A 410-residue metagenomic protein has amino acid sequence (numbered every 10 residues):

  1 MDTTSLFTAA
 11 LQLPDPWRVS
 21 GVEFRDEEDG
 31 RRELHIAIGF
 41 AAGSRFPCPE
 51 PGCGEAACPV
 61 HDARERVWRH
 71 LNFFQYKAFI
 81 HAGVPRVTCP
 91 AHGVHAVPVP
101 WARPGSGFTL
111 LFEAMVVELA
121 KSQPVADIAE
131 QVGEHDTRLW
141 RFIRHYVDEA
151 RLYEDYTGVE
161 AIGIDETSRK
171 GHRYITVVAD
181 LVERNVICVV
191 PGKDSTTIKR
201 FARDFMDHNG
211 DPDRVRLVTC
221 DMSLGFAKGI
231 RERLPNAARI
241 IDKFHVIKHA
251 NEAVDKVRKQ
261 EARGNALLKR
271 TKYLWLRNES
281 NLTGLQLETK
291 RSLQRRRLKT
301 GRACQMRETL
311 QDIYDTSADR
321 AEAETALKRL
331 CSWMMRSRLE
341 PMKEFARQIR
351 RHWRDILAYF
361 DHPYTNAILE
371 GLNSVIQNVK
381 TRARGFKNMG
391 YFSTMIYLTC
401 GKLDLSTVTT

Functional and structural regions predicted by a protein language model:
M1-V94: Short, conserved DNA-binding cores of transcription-related domains
I36, C48-C53, C89, V116 (+10 more regions): Mobile genetic element proteins and their domesticated derivatives, centered on retroelements and DNA transposons
R45, C58, G171-H172, L181-R184 (+6 more regions): Acidic/histidine-rich catalytic cores and adjacent linkers of DNA breakage/strand-transfer/modification proteins
G52-R173, D213, K228, I356-L357: Short, positively charged, Gly/Tyr-enriched micro-motifs that form contact patches at catalytic or ligand/partner
P100-G107, V182-T196: Glycine-rich phosphate-binding "P-loop"
H135, Y146-A150, M222, V257 (+1 more regions): The DNA-recognition helices of helix-turn-helix-type DNA-binding domains
Y146, V178-A179, E232-A237, V254-K259: Short secondary-structure boundary/capping segments
V246-A266: Short alpha-helix plus adjacent loop in nuclease-associated cores
